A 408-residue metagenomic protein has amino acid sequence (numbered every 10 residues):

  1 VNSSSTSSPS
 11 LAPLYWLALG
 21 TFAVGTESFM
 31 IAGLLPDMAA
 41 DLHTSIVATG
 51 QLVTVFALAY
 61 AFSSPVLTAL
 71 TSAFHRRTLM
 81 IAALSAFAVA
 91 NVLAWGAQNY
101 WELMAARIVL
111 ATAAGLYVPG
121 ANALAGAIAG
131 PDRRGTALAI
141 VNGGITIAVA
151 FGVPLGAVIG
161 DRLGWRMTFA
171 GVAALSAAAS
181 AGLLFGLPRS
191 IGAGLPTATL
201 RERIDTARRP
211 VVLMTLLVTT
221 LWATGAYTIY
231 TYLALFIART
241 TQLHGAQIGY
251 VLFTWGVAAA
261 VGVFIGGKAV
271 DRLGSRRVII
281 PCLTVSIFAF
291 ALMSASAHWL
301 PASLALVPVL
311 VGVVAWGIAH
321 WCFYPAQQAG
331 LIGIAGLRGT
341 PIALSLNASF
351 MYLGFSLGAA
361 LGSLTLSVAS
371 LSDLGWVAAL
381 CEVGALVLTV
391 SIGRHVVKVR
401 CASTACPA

Functional and structural regions predicted by a protein language model:
D41-H43, H75, G96-E102, Q242 (+1 more regions): Helix-breaking motifs and short loop linkers at transmembrane-helix boundaries and internal kinks in secondary membrane
F62-W101: Conserved MFS/SLC helix-loop-helix module at the cytosolic interface between two early adjacent transmembrane helices
S64-H75, G262-S275, L366: Helix-to-loop junctions at the C-terminal end of transmembrane segments in multipass secondary transporters
A90, W101-V109, V307-A315: Paired small-residue
E102, P131-R133, A139-L187: Helix-loop-helix hairpin linking two adjacent transmembrane segments in secondary transporters
A106-I145: Cytoplasmic helix-loop-helix junction between adjacent transmembrane helices in 12-TM secondary transporters
L116-A129, C322-G336: Intracellular juxtamembrane helix-capping segments at the cytosolic ends of symmetry-related transmembrane helices
R277-P325: C-terminal transmembrane helical hairpin of 12-TM major facilitator-type secondary transporters
